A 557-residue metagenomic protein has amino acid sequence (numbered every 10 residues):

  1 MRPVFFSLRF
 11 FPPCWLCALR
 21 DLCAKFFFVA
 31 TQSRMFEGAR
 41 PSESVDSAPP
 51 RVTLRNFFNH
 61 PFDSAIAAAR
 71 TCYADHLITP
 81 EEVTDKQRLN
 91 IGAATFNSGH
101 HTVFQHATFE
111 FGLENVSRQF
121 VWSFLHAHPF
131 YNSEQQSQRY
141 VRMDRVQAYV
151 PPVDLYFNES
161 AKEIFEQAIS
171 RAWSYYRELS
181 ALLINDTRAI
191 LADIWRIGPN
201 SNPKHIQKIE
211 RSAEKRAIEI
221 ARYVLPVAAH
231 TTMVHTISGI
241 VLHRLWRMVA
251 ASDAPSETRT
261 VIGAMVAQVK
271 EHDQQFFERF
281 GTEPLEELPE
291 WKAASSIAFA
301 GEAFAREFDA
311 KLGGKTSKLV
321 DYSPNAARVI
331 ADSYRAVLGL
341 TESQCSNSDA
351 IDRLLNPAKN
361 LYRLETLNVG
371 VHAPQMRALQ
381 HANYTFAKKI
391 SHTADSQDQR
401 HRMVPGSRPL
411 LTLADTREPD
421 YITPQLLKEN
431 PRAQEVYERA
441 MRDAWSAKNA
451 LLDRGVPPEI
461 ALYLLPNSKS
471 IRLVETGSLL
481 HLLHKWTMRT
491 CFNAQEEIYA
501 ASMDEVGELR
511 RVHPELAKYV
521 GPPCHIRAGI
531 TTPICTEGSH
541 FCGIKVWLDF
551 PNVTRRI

Functional and structural regions predicted by a protein language model:
M1-V4, L8-R9, P13-C23, Q32: Short, low-complexity, charge-dense intrinsically disordered segments
V29-I557: A conserved ligand/cofactor-binding region detector
